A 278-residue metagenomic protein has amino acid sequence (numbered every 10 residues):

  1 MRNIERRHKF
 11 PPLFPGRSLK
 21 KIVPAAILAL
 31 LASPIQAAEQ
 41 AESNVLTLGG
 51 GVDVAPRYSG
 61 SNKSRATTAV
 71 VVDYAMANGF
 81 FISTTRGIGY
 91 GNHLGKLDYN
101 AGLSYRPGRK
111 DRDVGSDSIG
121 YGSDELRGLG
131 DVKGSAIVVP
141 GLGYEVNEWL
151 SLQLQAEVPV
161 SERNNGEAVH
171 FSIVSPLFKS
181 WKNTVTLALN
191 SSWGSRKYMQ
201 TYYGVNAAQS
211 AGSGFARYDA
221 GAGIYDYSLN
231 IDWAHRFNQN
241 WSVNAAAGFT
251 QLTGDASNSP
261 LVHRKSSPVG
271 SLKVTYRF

Functional and structural regions predicted by a protein language model:
M1-V45, S61: Cleavable N-terminal export/targeting peptides
I22-A26, D73-F81, D219-S228: Short, charged, low-hydrophobicity "junction" segments
A38-G89, D98, R109, K197: Short glycine/proline- and aromatic-enriched beta-strand/turn motifs that initiate or cap beta-hairpins
Q40-L48, S64-T68, N78-F80, G95-Y99 (+7 more regions): Outer-envelope beta-barrel architecture signal
L46-T47, S116-G120, T250: A short glycine/small-residue-enriched secondary-structure motif
G50-V54, V70-M76, R86-N92, P140-Y144 (+6 more regions): Residues on the lipid-exposed face of transmembrane beta-strands in outer-membrane beta-barrel proteins
T84-S172, F178-T186, R196-G221, D255-A256 (+1 more regions): Outer-membrane pore/translocation modules
W233-F278: Predominantly the C-terminal beta-signal and adjacent terminal strand-loop region of outer-membrane beta-barrel
